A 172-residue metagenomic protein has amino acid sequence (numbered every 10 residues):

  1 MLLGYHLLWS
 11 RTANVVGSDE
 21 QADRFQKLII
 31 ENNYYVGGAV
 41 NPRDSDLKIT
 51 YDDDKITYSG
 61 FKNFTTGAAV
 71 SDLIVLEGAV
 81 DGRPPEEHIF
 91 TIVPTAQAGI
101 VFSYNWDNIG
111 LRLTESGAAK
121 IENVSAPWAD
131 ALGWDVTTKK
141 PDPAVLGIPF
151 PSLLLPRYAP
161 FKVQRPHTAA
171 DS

Functional and structural regions predicted by a protein language model:
M1-V70: Glycine-rich flavin
G17-S18, A79-R83, T95-A98, E122-A129: Short loop segments at secondary-structure junctions
K27-L28, T66-G67, D81-R83, I109-R112: A general structural signal for short secondary-structure junctions and capping/turn motifs
Y34-V36, D54, D72-I74, I89 (+3 more regions): Structural beta-strand/beta-sheet cores of well-ordered domains, especially the beta-sheet scaffolds that support
A39-V40, S59, E77, T91-P94 (+1 more regions): Short beta-strand segments
N41-T50, F102-L113, G117-A118: Short Gly/Thr-rich strand-loop-strand
F64-F102: A short core secondary-structure module
N108-S172: Glycine-rich beta->alpha junctions and the first turn(s) of the following alpha-helix
